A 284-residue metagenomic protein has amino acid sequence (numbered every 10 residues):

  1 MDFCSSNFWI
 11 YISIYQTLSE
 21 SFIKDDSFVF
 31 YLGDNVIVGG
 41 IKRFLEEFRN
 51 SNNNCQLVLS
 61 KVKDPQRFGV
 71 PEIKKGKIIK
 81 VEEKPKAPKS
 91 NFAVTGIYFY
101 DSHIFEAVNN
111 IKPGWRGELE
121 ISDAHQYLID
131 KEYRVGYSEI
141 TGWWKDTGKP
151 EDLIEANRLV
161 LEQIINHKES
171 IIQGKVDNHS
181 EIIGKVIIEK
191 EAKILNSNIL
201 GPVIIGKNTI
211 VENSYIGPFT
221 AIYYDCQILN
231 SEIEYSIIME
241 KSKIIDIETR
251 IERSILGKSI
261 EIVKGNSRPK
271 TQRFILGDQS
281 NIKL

Functional and structural regions predicted by a protein language model:
M1-K75: Conserved beta-loop-beta/alpha segment of the NTase-like Rossmann-fold superfamily that binds/positions NTPs
D2, K77, R134-G136: Conserved beta-strand segments of alpha/beta enzyme cores
W9-I12, D64-P65, A87, W144-K145 (+1 more regions): A short acidic, often aromatic-flanked loop/helix-cap motif at beta-alpha or helix-coil junctions that lines enzyme
F28, V70, G96-I97, K145: A residue-level structural signature of the nucleotidyltransferase/glycosyltransferase Rossmann-like core
F28-V38, V94-T95, N110-W115: Flexible, glycine/proline-enriched loop segments at strand-loop-helix junctions that form or flank small-ligand binding
I73-F92: A short, charged helix-loop
T95-A107: Conserved nucleotide-sugar donor-binding and metal-coordinating catalytic region shared by glycosyltransferases
S102-H103, N110-L284: Left-handed beta-helix
